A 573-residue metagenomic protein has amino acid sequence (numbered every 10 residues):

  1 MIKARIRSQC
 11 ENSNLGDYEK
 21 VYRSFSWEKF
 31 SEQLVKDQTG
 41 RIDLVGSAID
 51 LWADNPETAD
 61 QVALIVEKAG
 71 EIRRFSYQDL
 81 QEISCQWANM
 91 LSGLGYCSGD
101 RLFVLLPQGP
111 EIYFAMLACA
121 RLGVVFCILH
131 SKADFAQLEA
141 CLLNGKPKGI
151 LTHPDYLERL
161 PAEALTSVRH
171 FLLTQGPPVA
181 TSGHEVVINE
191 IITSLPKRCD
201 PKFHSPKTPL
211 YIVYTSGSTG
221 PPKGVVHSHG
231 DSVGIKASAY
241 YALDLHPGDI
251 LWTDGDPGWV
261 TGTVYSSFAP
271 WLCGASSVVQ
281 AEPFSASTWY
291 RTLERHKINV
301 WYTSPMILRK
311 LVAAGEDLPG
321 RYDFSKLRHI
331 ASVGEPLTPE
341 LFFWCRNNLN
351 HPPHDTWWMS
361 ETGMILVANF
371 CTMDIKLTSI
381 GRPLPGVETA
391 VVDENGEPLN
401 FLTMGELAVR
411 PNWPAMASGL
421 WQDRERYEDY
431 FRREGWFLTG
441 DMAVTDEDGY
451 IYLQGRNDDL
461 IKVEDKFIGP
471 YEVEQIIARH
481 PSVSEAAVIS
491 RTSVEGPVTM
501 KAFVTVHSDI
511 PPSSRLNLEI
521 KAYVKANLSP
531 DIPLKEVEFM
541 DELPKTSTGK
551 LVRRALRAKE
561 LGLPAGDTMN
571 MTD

Functional and structural regions predicted by a protein language model:
D60-L117, D134-E139, V187-E190, H229-G230: Conserved AMP-binding/adenylate-forming core of the ANL superfamily
D60-V62, L172, P178, I192-Y214 (+3 more regions): Conserved pre-ATP/AMP-binding loop-to-beta segment of ANL
R74-Q78, L210-G234: Conserved AMP-binding A3 loop
A133, L143, I150-H153, W301 (+4 more regions): AMP-binding/adenylate-forming catalytic core of the ANL superfamily
V187-N189, L272, I298-T303, A313-I375 (+1 more regions): Gly/Ser/Thr-rich phosphate-binding loop
V233-I250, P257-V300, A314: Conserved AMP-binding/adenylation subdomain of ANL enzymes
P383-G386, E397-Y430, K466-I468: Conserved ATP/PPi-binding loop(s) of AMP-dependent carboxylate-activating enzymes
A526-L551, D567-D573: AMP-binding/adenylate-forming catalytic domain of the ANL superfamily
